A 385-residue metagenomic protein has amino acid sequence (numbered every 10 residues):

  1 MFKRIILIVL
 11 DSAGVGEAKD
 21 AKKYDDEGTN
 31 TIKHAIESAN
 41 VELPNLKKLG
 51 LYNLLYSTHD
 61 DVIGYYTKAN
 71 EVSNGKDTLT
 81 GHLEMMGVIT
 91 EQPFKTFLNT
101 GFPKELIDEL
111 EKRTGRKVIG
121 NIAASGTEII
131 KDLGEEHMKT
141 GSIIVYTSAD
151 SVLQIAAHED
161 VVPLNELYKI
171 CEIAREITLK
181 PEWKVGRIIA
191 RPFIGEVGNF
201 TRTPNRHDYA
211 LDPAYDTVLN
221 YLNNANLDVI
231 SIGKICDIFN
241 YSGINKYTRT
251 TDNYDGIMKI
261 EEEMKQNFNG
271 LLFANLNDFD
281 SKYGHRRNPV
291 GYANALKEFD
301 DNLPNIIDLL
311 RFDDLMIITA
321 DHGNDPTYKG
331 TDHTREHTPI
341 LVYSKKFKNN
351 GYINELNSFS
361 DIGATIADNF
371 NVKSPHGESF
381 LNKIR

Functional and structural regions predicted by a protein language model:
M1-R385: Feature captures the catalytic ectodomains and active-site-proximal regions of enzymes that hydrolyze or transfer
